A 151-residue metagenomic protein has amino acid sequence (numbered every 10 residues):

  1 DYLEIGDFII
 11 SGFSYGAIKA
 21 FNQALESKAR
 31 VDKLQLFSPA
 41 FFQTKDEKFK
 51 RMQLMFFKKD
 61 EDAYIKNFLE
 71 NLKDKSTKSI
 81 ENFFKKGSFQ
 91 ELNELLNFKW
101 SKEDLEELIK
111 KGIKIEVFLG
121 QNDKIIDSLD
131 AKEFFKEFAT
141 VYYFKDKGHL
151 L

Functional and structural regions predicted by a protein language model:
D1-F8: Conserved acidic catalytic loop of the alpha/beta-hydrolase fold
G12-A20: Gly/Ala-rich beta-loop-alpha elbow adjacent to hydrolase catalytic centers
L25-K59, Q90-W100, D104: Flexible "cap/lid" loop of the alpha/beta hydrolase fold
M52-F56, K66-K78, E94-L95: Helix-loop "lid/cap" segments that line or gate small-molecule binding pockets
K111, E116-L119, D123: Short beta-strand/loop motif that positions the catalytic acidic residue of the alpha/beta-hydrolase fold
I113, D127-F138: Short alpha-helix in the alpha/beta-hydrolase fold that links the catalytic acid
K124-I125, V141-L151: Catalytic histidine-centered segment of alpha/beta-hydrolase-like enzymes
